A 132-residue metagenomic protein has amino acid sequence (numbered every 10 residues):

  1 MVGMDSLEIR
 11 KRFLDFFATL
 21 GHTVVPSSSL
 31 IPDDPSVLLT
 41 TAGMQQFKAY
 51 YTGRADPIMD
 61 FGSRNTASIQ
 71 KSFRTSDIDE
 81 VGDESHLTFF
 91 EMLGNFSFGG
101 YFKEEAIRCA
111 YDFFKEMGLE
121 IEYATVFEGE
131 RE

Functional and structural regions predicted by a protein language model:
V2-E132: Structured aminoacyl-transfer and RNA-binding surfaces used for tRNA recognition/handling in the translation apparatus
